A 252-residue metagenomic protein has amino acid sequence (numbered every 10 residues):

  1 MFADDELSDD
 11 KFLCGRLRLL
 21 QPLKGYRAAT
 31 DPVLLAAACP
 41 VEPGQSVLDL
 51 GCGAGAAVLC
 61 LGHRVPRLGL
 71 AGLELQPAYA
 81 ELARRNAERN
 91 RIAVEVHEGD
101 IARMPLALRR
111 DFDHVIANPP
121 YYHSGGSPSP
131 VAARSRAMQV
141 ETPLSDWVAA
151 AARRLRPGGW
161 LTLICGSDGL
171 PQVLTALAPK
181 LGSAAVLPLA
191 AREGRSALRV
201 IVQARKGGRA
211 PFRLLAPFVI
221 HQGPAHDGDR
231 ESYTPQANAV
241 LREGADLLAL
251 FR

Functional and structural regions predicted by a protein language model:
M1-K11, R89, H226, L247-R252: Short, low-complexity, intrinsically disordered N-terminal peptides in bacterial proteins
F2-E42: Class I SAM-dependent transferase core
R18, G69, A93-E95, G182-A185: Conserved beta-strand segments of alpha/beta enzyme cores
K24, A28, T142-A197: Conserved Class I SAM-dependent methyltransferase catalytic core
L35, N118, W147, A204: Residue-level signal for inorganic ion chemistry
A37-L108, H114-S129: Conserved SAM/SAH cofactor-binding pocket of Class I
P119-D146, R153: Mobile active-site "lid"/loop adjacent to the S-adenosyl-L-methionine
S196-R252: SAM/dcSAM-binding transferase cores
